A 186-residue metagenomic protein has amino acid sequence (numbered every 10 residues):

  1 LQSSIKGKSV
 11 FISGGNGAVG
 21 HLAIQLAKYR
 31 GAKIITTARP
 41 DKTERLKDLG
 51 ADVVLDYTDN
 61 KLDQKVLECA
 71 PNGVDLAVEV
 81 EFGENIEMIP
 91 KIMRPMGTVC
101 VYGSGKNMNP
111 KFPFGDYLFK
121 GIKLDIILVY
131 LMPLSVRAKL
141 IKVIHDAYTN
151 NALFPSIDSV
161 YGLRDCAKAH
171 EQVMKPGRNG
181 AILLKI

Functional and structural regions predicted by a protein language model:
L1-D59: Mid-domain Rossmann-like dinucleotide-binding core that forms the NAD(H)/NADP(H) cofactor-binding site
G7, A51, N72-D75, L153: Local beta-strand N-terminus motif with an aromatic residue
G14-G15, E81, S104: NAD(P)H cofactor-binding loop motif with strongest signal on the N-terminal glycine-rich segment
L55, D75-V78, C100: N-terminal Rossmann-like NAD(P) cofactor-binding module of classical short-chain dehydrogenase/reductase
K61-N72: Short amphipathic alpha-helix with an adjacent loop that forms part of the alpha/beta core around
E84-A152, I186: Glycine-rich phosphate-binding loop and adjacent beta-alpha segment of Rossmann(oid) nucleotide-cofactor-binding
S135-I186: C-terminal hydrophobic helical "lid"/dimerization subdomain of Rossmann-like NAD(P)H-dependent oxidoreductases
